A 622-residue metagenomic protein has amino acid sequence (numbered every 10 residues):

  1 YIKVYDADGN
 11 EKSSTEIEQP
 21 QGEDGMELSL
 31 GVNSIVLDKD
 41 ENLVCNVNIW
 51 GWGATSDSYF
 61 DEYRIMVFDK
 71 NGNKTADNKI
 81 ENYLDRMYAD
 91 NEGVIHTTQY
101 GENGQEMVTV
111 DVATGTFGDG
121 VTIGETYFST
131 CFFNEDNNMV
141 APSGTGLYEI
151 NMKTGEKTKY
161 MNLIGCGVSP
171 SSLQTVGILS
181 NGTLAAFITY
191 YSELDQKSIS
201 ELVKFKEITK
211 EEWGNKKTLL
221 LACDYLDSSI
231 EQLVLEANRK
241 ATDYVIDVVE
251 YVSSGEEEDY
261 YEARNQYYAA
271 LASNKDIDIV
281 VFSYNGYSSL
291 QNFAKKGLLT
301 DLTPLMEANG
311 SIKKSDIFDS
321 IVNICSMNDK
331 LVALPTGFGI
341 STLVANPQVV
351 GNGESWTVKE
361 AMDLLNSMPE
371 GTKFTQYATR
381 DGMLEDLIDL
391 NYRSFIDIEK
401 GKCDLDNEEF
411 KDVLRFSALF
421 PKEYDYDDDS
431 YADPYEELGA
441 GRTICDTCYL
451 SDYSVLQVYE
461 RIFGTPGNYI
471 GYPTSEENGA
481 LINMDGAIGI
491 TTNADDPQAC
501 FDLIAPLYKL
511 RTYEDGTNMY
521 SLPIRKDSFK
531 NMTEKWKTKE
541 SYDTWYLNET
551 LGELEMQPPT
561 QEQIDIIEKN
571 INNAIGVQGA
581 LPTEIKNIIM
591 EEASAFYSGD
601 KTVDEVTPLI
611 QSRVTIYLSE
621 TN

Functional and structural regions predicted by a protein language model:
K12-L30, L163-G167, G255: Surface-exposed loop and turn segments in beta-propeller and other repeat-based domains that flank or scaffold
D69-G72, N82-E102, V112-T114, I123-S288 (+2 more regions): Conserved N-terminal structural module of periplasmic/extracytoplasmic solute-binding proteins
N285-T342, P466-P473: Hinge/lid segment of periplasmic solute-binding proteins
T300-D316, R393-L414, G471-A480, G599: Short, solvent-exposed loop/beta-turn-alpha elements that line the ligand-binding surface or hinge of extracytoplasmic
K330-S341, E360-D412, A440-C445: Extracytoplasmic/periplasmic solute-binding protein
E399-A432, Q457-E460, G467-Y472: Glycine-centered hinge/linker elements that transmit conformational signals in sensory and ligand-binding systems
E460-K537, I571-A574: Extracytoplasmic/periplasmic substrate-recognition and gating elements
Y542-V614, L618: C-terminal capping/gating helix-and-loop segments adjacent to ligand/active sites or protein-protein/ligand interfaces
